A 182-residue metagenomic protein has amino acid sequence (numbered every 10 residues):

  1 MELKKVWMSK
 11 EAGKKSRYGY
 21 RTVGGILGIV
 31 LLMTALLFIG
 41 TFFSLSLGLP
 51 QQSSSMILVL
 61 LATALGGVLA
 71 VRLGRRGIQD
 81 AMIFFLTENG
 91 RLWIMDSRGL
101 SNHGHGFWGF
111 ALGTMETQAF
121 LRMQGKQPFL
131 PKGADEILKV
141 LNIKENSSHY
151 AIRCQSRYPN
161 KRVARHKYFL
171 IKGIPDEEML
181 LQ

Functional and structural regions predicted by a protein language model:
M1-G48: N-terminal membrane-targeting/pre-transmembrane regions
K4, G90, R165-H166: Intrinsically disordered regions, especially transient/low-confidence alpha-helical propensity segments and coil-helix
R17-Y18, S97, I152: Short, solvent-exposed polar/charged micro-motifs at secondary-structure junctions
F43-A64: Hydrophobic alpha-helical transmembrane segments
P50, G104-F107, L181-Q182: Noncatalytic linker/hinge segments flanking ATPase motor cores
L61-L73: Single-pass alpha-helical transmembrane signal-anchor segments
A70-K126: Conserved beta-hairpin
L112-Q182: Acidic, Ser/Thr- and proline-rich intrinsically disordered linker/docking segments of eukaryotic scaffolds
